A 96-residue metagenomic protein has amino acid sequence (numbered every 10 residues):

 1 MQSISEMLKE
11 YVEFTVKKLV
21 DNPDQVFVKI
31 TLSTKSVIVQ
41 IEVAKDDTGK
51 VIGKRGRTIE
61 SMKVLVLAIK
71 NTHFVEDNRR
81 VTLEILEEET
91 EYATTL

Functional and structural regions predicted by a protein language model:
M1-D47, E60-L96: RNA-contacting regions in translation and RNA-metabolism proteins, encompassing KH/S1 modules where present
K50: A short macromolecule-binding patch
